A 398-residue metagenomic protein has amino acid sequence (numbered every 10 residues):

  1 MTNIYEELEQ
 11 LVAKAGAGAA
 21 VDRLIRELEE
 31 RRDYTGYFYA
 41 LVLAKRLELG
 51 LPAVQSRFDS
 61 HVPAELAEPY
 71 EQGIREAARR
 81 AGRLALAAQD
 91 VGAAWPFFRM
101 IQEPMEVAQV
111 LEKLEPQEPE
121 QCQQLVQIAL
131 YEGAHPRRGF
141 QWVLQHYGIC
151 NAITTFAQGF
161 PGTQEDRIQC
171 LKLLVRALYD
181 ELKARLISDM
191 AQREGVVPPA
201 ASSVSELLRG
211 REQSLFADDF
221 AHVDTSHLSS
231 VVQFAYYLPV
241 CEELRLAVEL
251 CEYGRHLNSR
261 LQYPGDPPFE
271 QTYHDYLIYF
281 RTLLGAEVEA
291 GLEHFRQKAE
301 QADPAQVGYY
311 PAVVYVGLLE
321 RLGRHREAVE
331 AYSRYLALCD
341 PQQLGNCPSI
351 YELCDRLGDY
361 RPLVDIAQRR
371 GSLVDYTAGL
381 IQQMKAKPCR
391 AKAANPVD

Functional and structural regions predicted by a protein language model:
M1-R99, M105-E106, L111-D398: Long, low-complexity, acidic Ser/Pro- and Gly-enriched intrinsically disordered regions in large eukaryotic
